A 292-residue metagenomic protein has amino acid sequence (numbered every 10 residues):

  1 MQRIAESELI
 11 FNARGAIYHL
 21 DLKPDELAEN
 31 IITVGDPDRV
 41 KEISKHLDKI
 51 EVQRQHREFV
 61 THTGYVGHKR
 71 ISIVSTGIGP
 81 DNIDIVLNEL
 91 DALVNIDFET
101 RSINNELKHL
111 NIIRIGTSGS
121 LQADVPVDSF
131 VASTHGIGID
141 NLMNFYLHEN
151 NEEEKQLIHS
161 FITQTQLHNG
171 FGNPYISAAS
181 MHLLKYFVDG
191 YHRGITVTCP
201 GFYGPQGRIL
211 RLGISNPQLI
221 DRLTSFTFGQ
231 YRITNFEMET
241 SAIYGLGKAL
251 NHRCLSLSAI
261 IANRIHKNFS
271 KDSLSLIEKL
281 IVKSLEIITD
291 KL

Functional and structural regions predicted by a protein language model:
M1-Y175: Metabolite-binding pocket within alpha/beta catalytic cores that recognizes anionic/polar moieties
V34-D38, I78-N88, A178-H182, M238-A242 (+2 more regions): Conserved active-site and cofactor/substrate-binding residues in soluble primary-metabolism enzymes
L47-E51, D91-V94, F98, F187-V188 (+2 more regions): Structural signal for hydrophobic packing residues in well-ordered secondary-structure cores of soluble enzyme domains
G119, G136, V197-G204, A242 (+1 more regions): Glycine-rich beta-alpha junction loops
K155-F228: Active-site rim beta-loop-alpha module in soluble metabolic enzymes
I220-Q230, F236, T240-L246: A short, acidic, amphipathic alpha-helical segment used as a generic capping/interface helix at domain edges
S241-S273: Zn-dependent metallopeptidase/amidohydrolase metal-coordination segment
N263-L292: His/Asp/Glu-rich mid-to-C-terminal helical/loop segments that flank catalytic regions of hydrolases
